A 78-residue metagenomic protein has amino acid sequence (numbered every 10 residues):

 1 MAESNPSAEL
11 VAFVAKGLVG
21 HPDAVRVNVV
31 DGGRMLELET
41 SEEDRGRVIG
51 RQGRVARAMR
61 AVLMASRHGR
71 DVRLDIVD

Functional and structural regions predicted by a protein language model:
M1-R45, R57-A58, V62-D78: RNA-contacting regions in translation and RNA-metabolism proteins, encompassing KH/S1 modules where present
